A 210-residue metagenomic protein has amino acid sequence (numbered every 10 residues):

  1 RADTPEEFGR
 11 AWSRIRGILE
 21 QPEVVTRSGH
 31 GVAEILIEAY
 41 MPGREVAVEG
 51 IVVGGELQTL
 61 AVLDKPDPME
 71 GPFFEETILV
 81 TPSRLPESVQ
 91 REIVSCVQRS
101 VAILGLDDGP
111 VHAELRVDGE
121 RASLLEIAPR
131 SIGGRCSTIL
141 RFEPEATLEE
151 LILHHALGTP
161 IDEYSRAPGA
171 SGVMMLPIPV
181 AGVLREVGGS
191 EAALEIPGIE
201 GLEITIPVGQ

Functional and structural regions predicted by a protein language model:
R1-T4, I51-V53: Short beta-strand-to-turn element immediately C-terminal to the catalytic PLP-Schiff-base lysine in fold type I
A2-P42, F73-L79, Q98-I103: Conserved ATP-binding module of the ATP-grasp superfamily
R10-R14, E38, E45-P66, P72-F74 (+5 more regions): Beta-strand scaffold of nucleotide-dependent catalytic cores
G31, P42-R44, E56-Q58, F74 (+3 more regions): A generic structural signal for well-ordered coil/turn residues at beta-strand boundaries that shape enzyme active-site
P68, D162-E163, V208-Q210: Short beta-strand/turn micro-motifs at beta-sheet edges
P82-Q90: A short, structured beta-strand-centered segment in the mid-to-C-terminal lobe of catalytic cores from group-transfer
R91-A113, A128-R185: Active-site "cap" helix and flanking loop/linker of ATP-utilizing ligase/carboxylase catalytic domains
P177-G209: Glycine-rich active-site loop/lid that clamps phosphate-bearing ligands
